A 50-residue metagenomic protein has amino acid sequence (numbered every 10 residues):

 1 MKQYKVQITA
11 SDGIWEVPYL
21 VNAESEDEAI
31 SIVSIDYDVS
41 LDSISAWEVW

Functional and structural regions predicted by a protein language model:
M1, E24-D27: A short linear-motif detector with a strong N-terminal bias
M1-E16: Short aromatic-glycine-(Arg/Gly/Cys) micro-motifs in beta-strand/loop hairpins
Q3-V6, I30-Y37: A generic structural signal for ordered secondary structure
S11-I14, E28-I32: Acidic, low-complexity, intrinsically disordered interaction modules
I14-S25, S45: A short, exposed loop/beta-hairpin motif centered on an aromatic-Gly-Thr core
I35-W50: Short, mixed-charge low-complexity intrinsically disordered segments
